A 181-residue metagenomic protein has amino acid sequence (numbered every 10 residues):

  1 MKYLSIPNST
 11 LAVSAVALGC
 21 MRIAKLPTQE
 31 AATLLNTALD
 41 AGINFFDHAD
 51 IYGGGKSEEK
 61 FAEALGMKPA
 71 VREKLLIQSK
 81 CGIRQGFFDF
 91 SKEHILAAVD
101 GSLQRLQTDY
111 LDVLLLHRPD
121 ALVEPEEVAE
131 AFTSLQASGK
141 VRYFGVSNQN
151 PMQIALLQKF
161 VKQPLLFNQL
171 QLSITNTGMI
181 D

Functional and structural regions predicted by a protein language model:
M1-L75, A137: N-terminal binding-site loop/beta-alpha segment at the start of enzyme catalytic domains that lines or forms
M1-S5, K60-L65, A98-V99, M152-I154 (+1 more regions): Alpha-helical scaffolding within the catalytic cores of extracellular/periplasmic polymer-degrading hydrolases
S5, V13-A17, N44-F45, K74-Q78 (+3 more regions): Structural preference for beta-strand elements that scaffold enzyme active sites
G19-Q29, C81-E93, H117, L122-V123: Active-site mouth loops of central-metabolism enzymes
C20, H48-D50, S79-C81, L115-R118 (+2 more regions): A cross-domain feature marking catalytic cores of carbohydrate-active enzymes and several ubiquitous metabolic/repair
L26-L39, F90-L106, E127-E130, N150-L156 (+1 more regions): Short, acidic/polar
L103-E124: Active-site groove signature of glycoside hydrolases
P119, V123-D181: Beta/alpha (TIM)-barrel catalytic core signal, keyed to glycine-rich beta->alpha loops juxtaposed to Asp/Glu that bind
